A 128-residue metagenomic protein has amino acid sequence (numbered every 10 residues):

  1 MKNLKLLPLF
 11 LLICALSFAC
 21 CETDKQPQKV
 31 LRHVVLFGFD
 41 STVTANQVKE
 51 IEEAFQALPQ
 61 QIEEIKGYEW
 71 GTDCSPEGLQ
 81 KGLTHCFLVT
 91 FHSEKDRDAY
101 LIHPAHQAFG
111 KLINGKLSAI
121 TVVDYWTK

Functional and structural regions predicted by a protein language model:
M1-S17: Sec-dependent bacterial lipoprotein signal peptides
L6-L7, F18-T84, H92-A99, Y125-K128: Short S/T/G/P-rich N-terminal loop/turn motif that feeds into the first structured element of a domain
F10, F37-G38, I102, K111: Intrinsically disordered, low-complexity segments enriched in polar/charged small residues
L11-C14, F55, T72, P104 (+1 more regions): Alpha-helix boundary/capping residues
C86-K128: Surface-exposed, polar helix/loop patches in the mature regions of secreted/periplasmic/lumenal proteins that form
